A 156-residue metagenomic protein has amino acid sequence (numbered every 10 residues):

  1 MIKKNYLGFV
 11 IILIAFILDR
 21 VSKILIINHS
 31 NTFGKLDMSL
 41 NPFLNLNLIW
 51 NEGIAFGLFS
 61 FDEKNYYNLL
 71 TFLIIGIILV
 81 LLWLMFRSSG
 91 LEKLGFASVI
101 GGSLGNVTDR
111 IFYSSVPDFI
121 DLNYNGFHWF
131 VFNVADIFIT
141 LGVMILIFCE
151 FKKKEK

Functional and structural regions predicted by a protein language model:
M1-K156: Alpha-helical transmembrane bundles and membrane-interface segments of multipass inner-membrane proteins
